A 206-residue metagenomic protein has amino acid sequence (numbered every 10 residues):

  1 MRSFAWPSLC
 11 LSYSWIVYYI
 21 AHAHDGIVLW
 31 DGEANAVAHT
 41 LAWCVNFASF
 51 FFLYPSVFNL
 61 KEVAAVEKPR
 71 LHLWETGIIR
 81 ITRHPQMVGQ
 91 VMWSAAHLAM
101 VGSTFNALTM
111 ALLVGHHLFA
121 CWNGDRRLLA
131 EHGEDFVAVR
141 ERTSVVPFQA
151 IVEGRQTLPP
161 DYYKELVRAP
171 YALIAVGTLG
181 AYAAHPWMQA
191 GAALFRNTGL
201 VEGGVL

Functional and structural regions predicted by a protein language model:
M1-I79, V88-L206: Membrane-anchoring alpha-helices and their flanking helix-loop junctions
